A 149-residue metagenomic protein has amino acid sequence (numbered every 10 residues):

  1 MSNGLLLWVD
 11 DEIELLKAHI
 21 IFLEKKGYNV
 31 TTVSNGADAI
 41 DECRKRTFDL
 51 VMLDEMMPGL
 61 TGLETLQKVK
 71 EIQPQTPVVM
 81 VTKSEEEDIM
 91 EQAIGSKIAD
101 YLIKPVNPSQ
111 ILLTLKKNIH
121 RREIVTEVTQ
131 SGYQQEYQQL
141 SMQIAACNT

Functional and structural regions predicted by a protein language model:
G4, S34-D38, T61-E64: Acidic catalytic/metal-coordinating carboxylates
K17-I21, K25: Charged docking surfaces used in two-component/phosphorelay signaling
R46-M52: Active-site beta3 strand of CheY-like receiver
M57: Receiver (REC) domain active-site loop signature in two-component systems and cognate sites in sensor histidine kinases
E64, E85-D100: Alpha4 helix (beta4-alpha4-beta5 surface) of REC/receiver domains from two-component response regulators
D88, V106-L115: C-terminal output helix
H120-T149: CheY-like receiver
